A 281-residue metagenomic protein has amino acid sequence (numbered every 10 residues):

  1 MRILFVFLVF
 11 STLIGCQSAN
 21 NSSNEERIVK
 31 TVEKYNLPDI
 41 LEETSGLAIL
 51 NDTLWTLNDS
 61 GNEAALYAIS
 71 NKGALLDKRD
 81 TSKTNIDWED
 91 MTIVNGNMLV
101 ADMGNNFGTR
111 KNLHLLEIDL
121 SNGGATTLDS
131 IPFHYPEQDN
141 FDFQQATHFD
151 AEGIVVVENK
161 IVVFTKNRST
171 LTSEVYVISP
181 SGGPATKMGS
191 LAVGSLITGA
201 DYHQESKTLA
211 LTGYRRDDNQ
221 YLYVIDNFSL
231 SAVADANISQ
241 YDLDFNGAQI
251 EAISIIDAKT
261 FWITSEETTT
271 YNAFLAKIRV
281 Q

Functional and structural regions predicted by a protein language model:
M1-L4, L47: Positively charged n-region of N-terminal signal peptides that target proteins for export
L4-T12: Sec-dependent N-terminal signal peptides
Q17-Q281: Sequence/structural signature of beta-propeller domains
